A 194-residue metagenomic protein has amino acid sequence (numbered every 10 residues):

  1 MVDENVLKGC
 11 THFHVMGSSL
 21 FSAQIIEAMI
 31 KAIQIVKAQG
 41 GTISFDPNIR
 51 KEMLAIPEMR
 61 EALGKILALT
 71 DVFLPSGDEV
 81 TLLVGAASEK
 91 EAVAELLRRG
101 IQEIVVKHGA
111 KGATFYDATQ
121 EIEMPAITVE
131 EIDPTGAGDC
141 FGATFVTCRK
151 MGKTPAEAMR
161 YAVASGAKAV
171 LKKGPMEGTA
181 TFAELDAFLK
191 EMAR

Functional and structural regions predicted by a protein language model:
M1-G17, I43, D186-R194: Conserved N-terminal subdomain of the carbohydrate kinase-like
M1-N5, A23-I30, A162: Short, charge-rich amphipathic segments
V2-D3, L63, A92, E131: Acidic, amphipathic alpha-helical patches
E4, G9, S22, K51 (+5 more regions): Generic structural "secondary-structure junction" signal
E4-N5, G64, L96, V105: Short secondary-structure boundary/capping segments
H12-E95, K111-A113: Conserved beta-alpha-beta core of the PfkB/ribokinase-like small-molecule kinase fold
Q34-A38, A87-R194: Conserved phosphate-binding/catalytic region of the ribokinase-like
